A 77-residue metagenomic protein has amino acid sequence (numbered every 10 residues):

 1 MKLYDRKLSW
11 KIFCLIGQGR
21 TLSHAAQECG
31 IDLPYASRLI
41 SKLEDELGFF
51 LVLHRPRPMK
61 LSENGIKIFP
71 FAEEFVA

Functional and structural regions predicted by a protein language model:
M1-C14, G19, S37, I66-F69 (+1 more regions): Short alpha-helical elements of helix-turn-helix
C14-G30: Short helix-boundary/capping micro-motifs
T21, Y35, E44: Recognition helix of helix-turn-helix/homeodomain-like DNA-binding domains that insert into the DNA major groove
T21-L22, I40, H54: Helix-turn-helix DNA-binding elements, focusing on the entry/boundary residues of the two helices that contact DNA
A26, R38, L47: Short alpha-helical DNA-recognition segment
Q27-E28, D45, I66: Alpha-helical residues within the helix-turn-helix
D32, L39-K42: Residues within the DNA-recognition helix of helix-turn-helix
E44-L61: A short LG(V/I)-centered, amphipathic sequence patch enriched for acidic residue(s) preceding the LG motif
